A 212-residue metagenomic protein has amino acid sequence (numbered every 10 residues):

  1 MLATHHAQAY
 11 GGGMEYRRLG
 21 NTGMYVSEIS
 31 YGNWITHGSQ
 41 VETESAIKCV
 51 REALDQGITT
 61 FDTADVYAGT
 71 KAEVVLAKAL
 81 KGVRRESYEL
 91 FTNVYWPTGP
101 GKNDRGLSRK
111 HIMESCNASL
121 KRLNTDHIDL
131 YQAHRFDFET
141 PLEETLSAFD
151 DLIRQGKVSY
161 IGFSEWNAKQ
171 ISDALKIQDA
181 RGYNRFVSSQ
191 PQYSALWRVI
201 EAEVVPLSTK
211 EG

Functional and structural regions predicted by a protein language model:
L2-Y88, D126, R154: N-terminal binding-site loop/beta-alpha segment at the start of enzyme catalytic domains that lines or forms
T4-H6, G11, R18, T140-G212: Beta/alpha (TIM)-barrel catalytic core signal, keyed to glycine-rich beta->alpha loops juxtaposed to Asp/Glu that bind
S27-Y31, F61-T63, Y88-T92, Y131-A133 (+2 more regions): Hydrophobic faces of well-ordered beta-strands that scaffold small-molecule active sites in alpha/beta enzyme cores
N33-E44, T98-M113, H134-T140: Active-site mouth loops of central-metabolism enzymes
G38-V41, A64-E73, D137-P141, A168-K169 (+1 more regions): Acidic-and-aromatic substrate-binding clefts and catalytic sites of carbohydrate-active enzymes
Q40-A53, G106-N124, E144-S147, I171-K176: Short, acidic/polar
A72-V74, K78-P100, H111, W166 (+1 more regions): N-terminal glycine-rich cofactor-binding segment that shapes the pocket for flavin-like pterin cofactors
L120-P141: Active-site groove signature of glycoside hydrolases
